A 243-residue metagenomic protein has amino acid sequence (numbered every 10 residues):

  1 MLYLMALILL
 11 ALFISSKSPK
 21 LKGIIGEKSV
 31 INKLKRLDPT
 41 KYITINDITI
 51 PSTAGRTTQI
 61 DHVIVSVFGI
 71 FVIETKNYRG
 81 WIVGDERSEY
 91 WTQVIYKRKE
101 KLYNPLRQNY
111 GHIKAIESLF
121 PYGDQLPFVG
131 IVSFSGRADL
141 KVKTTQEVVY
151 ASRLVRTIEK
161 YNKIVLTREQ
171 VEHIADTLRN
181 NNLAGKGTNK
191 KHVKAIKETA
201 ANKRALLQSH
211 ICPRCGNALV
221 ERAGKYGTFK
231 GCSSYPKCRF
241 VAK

Functional and structural regions predicted by a protein language model:
M1-T58, V65-I70, Y96-K243: Surface-exposed interaction regions that form or flank ligand-binding interfaces
V65-E89: Active-site beta-strand-loop-beta-strand hairpin of nuclease catalytic cores that positions key catalytic residues
S88-K97: Short glycine/proline- and charge-enriched loop/turn segments that cap or connect secondary-structure elements
